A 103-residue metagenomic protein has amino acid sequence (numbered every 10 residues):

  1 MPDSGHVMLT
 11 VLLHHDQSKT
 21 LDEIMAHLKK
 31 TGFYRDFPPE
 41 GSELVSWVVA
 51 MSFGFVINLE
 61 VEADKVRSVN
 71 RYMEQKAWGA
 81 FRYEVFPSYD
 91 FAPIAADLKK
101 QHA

Functional and structural regions predicted by a protein language model:
M1-G54, V61-R67, R71, Y89-A103: Short S/T/G/P-rich N-terminal loop/turn motif that feeds into the first structured element of a domain
M73-Q75: Short, solvent-exposed amphipathic alpha-helical segments in soluble enzyme and RNA/protein-processing domains
A77-D90: Conserved short beta-strand edge segments in small beta-sheet-based binding/regulatory domains
